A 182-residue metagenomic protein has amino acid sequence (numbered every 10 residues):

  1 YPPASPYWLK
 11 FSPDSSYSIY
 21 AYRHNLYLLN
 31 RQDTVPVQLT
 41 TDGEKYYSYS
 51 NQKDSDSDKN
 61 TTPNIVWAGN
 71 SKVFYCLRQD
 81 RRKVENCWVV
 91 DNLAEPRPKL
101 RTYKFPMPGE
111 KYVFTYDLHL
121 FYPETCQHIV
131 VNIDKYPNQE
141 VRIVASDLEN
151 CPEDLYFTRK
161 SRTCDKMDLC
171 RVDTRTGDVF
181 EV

Functional and structural regions predicted by a protein language model:
Y1-Y46, K53, Y136-N138, E153 (+1 more regions): A conserved hydrophobic secondary-structure block that centers on an alpha-helix together with its immediately flanking
A4, F11-D14, D58-P63, T102-F105 (+1 more regions): Short alpha-helical segments and helix-capping/turn motifs at coil-helix boundaries
S5-W8, T62, P96, V141-I143: Conserved positions at the start
S15-N25, N30, P63-V66, Y75-R81 (+3 more regions): Beta-strand C-termini and the immediately following turn/loop, strongest in propeller blades
L26, P36, F74, L118-L120 (+2 more regions): Hydrophobic beta-strand positions in blades of beta-propellers and related beta-sheet-rich domains
R31-T34, Y122-C126, T174-G177: Short loop/turn segments that connect beta-strands within beta-propeller blades
L39-N64, C76-V130: Predominantly five- to eight-bladed beta-propeller fold
Q127-V131, K135-S161, R175-T176: Long hydrophobic segments that form regular secondary structure
